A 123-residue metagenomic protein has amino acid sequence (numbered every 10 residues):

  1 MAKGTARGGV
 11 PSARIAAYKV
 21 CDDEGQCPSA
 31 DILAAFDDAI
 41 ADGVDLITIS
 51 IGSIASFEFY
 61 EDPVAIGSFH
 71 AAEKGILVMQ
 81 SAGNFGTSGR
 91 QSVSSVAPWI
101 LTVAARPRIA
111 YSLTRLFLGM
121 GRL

Functional and structural regions predicted by a protein language model:
M1-P28, D42-L46, E73-G75, Q91 (+3 more regions): Subtilisin-like serine protease catalytic core
R7, P11, I51, A82: Short glycine-rich loop/turn motifs that provide flexible caps or phosphate-binding loops at active sites
Q26-A30, F59-D62: Conserved phosphate-coordination/catalytic loops
P28-D38: Short, acidic/polar
D37-E58: Short acidic, glycine-rich surface-loop motifs adjacent to enzyme active sites
T48-S50, M79-G83, V103: Active-site neighborhood of phospho(di)ester-bond hydrolases with catalytic His/Asp-centered motifs
S53-H70, F85-T102, I109-L123: Substrate-binding/specificity loop regions of serine endopeptidase catalytic domains, predominantly subtilases
